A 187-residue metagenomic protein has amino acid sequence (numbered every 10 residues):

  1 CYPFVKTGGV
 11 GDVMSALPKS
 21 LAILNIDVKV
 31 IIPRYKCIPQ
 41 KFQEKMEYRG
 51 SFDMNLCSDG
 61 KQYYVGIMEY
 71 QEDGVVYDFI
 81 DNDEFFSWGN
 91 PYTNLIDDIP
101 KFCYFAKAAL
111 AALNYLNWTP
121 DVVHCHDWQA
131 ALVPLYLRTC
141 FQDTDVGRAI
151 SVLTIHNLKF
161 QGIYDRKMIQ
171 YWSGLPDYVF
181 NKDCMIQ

Functional and structural regions predicted by a protein language model:
C1-Q187: Catalytic cores of nucleotide-sugar-dependent glycosyltransferases that transfer UDP/GDP/TDP-activated
